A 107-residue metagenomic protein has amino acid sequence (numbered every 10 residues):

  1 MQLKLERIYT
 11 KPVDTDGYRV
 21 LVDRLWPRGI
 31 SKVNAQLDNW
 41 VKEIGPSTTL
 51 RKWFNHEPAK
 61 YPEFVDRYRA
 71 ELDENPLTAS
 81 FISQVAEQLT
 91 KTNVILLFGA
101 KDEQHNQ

Functional and structural regions predicted by a protein language model:
M1-Q107: Residues lining hydrophobic/aromatic ligand-binding pockets adjacent to catalytic sites
